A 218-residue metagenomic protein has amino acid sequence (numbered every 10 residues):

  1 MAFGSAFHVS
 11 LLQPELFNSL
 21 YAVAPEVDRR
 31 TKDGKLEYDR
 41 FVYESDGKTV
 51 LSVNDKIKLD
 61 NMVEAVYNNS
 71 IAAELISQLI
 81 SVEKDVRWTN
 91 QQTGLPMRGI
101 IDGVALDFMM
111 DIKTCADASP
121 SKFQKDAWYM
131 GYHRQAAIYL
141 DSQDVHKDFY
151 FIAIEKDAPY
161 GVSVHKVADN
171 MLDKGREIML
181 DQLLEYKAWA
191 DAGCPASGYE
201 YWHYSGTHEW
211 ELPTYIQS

Functional and structural regions predicted by a protein language model:
M1-R98, H203, T207: Metal-dependent nuclease catalytic cores that hydrolyze phosphodiester bonds in DNA/RNA, characterized by
A6, G131-D141: Short amphipathic alpha-helical face segments that pack within enzyme cores and frequently flank/anchor catalytic
E44-L51, S121-M130, A168-M171: Short histidine-centered catalytic/ligand-binding loop motif
A72-Q78, A105-D111, D141-D148: Secondary-structure boundary elements
T89, C115-D117, K156-A158: Short, solvent-exposed loop/turn segments at secondary-structure junctions
G94-R98, A105-D107, K147, A158-Y160: Coil-to-beta-strand transition motifs
G99-K125, Y139: Conserved catalytic cores of phosphodiester-cleaving nucleases, focusing on short active-site segments
D126, I138-S218: Metal-dependent nuclease catalytic regions and adjoining charged, substrate-binding loops involved in nucleic-acid end
